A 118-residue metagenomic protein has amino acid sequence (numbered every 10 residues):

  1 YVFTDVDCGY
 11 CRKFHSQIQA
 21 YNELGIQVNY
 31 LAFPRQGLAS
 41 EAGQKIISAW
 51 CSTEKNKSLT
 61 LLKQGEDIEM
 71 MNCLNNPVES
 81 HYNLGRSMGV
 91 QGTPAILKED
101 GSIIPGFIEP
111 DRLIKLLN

Functional and structural regions predicted by a protein language model:
Y1-G9, V28: Short active-site neighborhood of thiol/selenol oxidoreductases, capturing the structured segment around
V6-K13, A95: C-type cytochrome heme c attachment motif
C11-L24: Typically the conserved alpha-helix immediately C-terminal to a functionally engaged Cys/Sec in thioredoxin-like
Q17-Q19, D111-I114: Short, solvent-exposed amphipathic alpha-helical segments in soluble enzyme and RNA/protein-processing domains
L24-Q27, S52: Short hydrophobic alpha-helical module
A32-P34: Residue-level recognition of beta-strand->loop/alpha-helix junctions
G37-L113: Thiol/selenol-based redox catalytic cores and closely related redox-interacting motifs
